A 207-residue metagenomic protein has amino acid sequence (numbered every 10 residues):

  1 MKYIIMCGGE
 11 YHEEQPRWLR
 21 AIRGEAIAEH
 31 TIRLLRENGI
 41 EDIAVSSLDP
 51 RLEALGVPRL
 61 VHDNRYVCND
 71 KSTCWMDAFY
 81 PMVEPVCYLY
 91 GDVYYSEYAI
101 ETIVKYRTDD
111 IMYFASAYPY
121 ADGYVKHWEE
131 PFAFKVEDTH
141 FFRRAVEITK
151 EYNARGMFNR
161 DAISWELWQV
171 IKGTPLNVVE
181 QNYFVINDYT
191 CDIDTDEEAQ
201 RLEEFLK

Functional and structural regions predicted by a protein language model:
M1-R51: N-terminal glycine-rich phosphate-binding loop and ensuing alpha1 helix
A21, A133-V136, D192: Short, well-ordered beta-strand micro-motif
L34-N38, D77-P81, T102: A generic secondary-structure signal
E41-L48, C87, M112-A115: Short, hydrophobic beta-strand segments that form beta-sheet elements in well-ordered domains
E53-L89, Y94-E97: Short phosphate-binding loop-to-helix
C74-Y80, V125-A133, E197-Q200: Short, surface-exposed amphipathic charged segments that create phosphate/polyanion-binding patches used for binding
Y95-N187: Conserved core of the sugar-phosphate nucleotidyltransferase
V179-K207: C-terminal catalytic/acceptor-binding lobe
